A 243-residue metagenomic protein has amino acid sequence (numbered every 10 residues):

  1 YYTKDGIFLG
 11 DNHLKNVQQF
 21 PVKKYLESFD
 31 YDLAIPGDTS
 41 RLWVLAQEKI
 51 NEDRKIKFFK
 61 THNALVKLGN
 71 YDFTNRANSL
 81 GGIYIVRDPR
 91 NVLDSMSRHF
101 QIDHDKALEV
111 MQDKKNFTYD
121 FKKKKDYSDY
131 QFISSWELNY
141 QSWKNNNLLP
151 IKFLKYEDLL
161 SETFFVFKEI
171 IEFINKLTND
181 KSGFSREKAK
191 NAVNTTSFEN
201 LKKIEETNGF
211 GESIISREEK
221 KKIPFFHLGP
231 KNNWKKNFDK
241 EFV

Functional and structural regions predicted by a protein language model:
Y1, F153-D180, A192, N200-K203: PAPS/PAP-binding and catalytic site of the sulfotransferase fold
Y1-L154, K220-E241: PAPS-dependent sulfotransferase catalytic domain
A64, D88, E157-L159, T195-F198: Short, solvent-exposed coil/turn elements at secondary-structure transition points
P89-V92, H99, D103, F173-D180 (+1 more regions): Phosphate/oxyanion-binding loops and surfaces in catalytic or ligand/nucleic-acid-binding neighborhoods
R90-L93, F164-I171, R186-K190, V243: An amphipathic alpha-helix signature
N179-E187: Acidic/polar loop patches that form or flank catalytic/metal-binding clefts of enzymes that bind anionic ligands
K188-V243: PAPS-dependent sulfotransferase catalytic core
